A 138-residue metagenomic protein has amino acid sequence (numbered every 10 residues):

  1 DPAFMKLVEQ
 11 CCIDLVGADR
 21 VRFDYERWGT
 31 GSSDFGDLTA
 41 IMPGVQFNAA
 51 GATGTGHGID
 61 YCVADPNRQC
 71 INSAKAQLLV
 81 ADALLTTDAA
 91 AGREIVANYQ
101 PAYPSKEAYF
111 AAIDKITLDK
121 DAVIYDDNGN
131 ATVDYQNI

Functional and structural regions predicted by a protein language model:
D1-A18: Metal-dependent peptidase/peptidase-like ectodomains
V21-A76, V80, L84-I138: Zn-dependent metallopeptidase/amidohydrolase metal-coordination segment
